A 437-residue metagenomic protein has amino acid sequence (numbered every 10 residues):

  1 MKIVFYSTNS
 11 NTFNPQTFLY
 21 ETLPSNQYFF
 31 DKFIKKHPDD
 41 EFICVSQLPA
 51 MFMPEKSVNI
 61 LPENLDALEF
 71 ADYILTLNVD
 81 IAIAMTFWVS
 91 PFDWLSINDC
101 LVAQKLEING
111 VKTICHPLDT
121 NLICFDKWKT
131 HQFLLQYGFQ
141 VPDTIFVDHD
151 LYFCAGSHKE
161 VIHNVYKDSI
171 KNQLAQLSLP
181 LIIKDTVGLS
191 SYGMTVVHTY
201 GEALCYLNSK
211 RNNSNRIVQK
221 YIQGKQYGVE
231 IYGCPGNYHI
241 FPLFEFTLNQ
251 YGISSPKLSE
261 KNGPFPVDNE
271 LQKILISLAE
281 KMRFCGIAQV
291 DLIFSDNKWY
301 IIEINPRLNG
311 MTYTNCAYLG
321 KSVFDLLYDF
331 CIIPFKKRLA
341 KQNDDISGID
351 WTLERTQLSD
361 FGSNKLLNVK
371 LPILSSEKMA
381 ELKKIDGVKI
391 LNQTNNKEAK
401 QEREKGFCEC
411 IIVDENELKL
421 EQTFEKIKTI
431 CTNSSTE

Functional and structural regions predicted by a protein language model:
M1-I114, F153-G156, K426-K428: ATP-binding N-terminal substructure of ATP-dependent carboxylate-amine bond-forming enzymes
M85, V147, F244: Conserved residues at the C-terminal ends of beta-strands
C115, V187-S191, E402-G406: Short glycine-enriched loop/turn motifs at secondary-structure junctions
N121-I217, Q223, P235-G236, N262-K273 (+1 more regions): Active-site nucleotide/adenylate-binding loops and adjacent lid/helix of ATP-dependent enzymes
Y192, Y227-V229, Y238, V290 (+2 more regions): Change "...and in nucleic-acid phosphodiester-cleaving endonucleases..." to "...and in nucleic-acid processing enzymes
G201, Q219-M282, N305-C331: ATP-dependent carboxylate/phosphate-activation module, predominantly the ATP-grasp catalytic core and closely related
I231, A279-N315, D344-D345, Q357-D360: Conserved metal-phosphate-binding beta-hairpin within the catalytic cores of diverse ATP-dependent phosphoryl-transfer
Y328-E437: Peripheral (often C-terminal) accessory segments that flank ATP-dependent C-N-forming ligase machineries
